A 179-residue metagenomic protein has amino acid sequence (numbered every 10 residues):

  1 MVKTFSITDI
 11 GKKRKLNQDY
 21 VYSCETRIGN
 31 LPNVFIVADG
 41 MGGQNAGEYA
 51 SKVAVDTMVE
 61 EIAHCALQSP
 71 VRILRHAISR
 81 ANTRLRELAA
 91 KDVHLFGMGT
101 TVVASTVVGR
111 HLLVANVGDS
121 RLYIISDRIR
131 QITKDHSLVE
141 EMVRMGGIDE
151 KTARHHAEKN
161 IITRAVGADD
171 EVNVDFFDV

Functional and structural regions predicted by a protein language model:
M1-V179: PP2C/PPM-type serine/threonine phosphatase catalytic domain
